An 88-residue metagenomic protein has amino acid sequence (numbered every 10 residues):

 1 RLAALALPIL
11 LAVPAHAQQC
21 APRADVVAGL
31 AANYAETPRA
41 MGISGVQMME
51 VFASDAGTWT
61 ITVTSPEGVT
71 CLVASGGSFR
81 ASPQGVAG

Functional and structural regions predicted by a protein language model:
L2, I9, P14-G88: Polybasic/polar functional segments that serve as interface/processing modules
